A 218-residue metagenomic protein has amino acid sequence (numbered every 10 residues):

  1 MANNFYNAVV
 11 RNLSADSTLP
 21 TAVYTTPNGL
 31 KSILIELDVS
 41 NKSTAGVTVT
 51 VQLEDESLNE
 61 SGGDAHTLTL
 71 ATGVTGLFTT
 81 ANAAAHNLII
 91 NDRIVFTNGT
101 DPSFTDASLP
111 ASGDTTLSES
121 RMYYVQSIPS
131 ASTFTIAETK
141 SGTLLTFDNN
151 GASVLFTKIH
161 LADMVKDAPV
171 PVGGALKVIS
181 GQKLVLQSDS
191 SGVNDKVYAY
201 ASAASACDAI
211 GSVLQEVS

Functional and structural regions predicted by a protein language model:
M1-S32, T48-T50, G192-K196, Y200-S218: C-terminal interaction-tip segments
L13-T18, A71-T75, P171-G181: Solvent-exposed, conformationally flexible loop/turn segments
A22-K31, K42, T80-N87, S188-S191: Extracellular and analogous surface-interaction loops
V39-T44, S202: Short solvent-exposed strand-capping/beta-turn motif centered on an Asx-Ser/Thr pair
E54-N59, H160-K196: Intrinsically disordered, low-complexity Pro/Gly/Ser/Thr-rich segments with frequent PxxP/GP/PP motifs and embedded
E60-H160: Small/polar beta-strand repeat architecture
V95-F96, Y124, T135, K177-I179 (+2 more regions): Hydrophobic beta-strand signal
T97-S108, Q182-L184, S190-S191, A203-S205: Short, charged beta-turn/beta-strand-edge "cap" motif at the junction between a beta-strand and an adjacent loop
